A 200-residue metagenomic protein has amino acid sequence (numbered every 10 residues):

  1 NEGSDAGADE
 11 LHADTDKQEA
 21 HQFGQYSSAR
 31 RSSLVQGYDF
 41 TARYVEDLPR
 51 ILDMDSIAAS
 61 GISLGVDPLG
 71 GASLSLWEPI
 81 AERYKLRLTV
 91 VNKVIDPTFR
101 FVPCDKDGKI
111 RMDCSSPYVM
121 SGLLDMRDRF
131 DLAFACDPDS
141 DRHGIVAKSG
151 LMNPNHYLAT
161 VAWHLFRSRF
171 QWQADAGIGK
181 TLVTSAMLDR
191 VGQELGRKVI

Functional and structural regions predicted by a protein language model:
N1-R127: Gly/Ser/Thr-enriched, mixed-charge loops and adjacent short helices that form phosphate/oxyanion-binding elements
E2-T41, K148-I200: Proline/glycine-rich low-complexity loops and linkers
D55-A59, D125-D128, D137, L151 (+1 more regions): Solvent-exposed alpha-helices and their adjacent loops that cap or buttress functional pockets in soluble metabolic
V66, V90-N92, F134-C136, N153-P154 (+2 more regions): General beta-strand structural signal in soluble alpha/beta enzymes
A72-L74, P97-F99, S140-G144, S185-R190: Flexible loop/turn segments at secondary-structure boundaries
C114-L132, S140, A162, G177-T181 (+1 more regions): Phosphate/diphosphate-binding loops
L123-G150, R197-I200: Glycine-rich phosphate-binding loop
